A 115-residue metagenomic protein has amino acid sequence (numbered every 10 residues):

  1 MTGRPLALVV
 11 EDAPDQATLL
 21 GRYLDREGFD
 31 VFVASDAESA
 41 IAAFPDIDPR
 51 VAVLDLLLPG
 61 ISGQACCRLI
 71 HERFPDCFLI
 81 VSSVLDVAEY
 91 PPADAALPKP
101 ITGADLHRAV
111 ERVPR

Functional and structural regions predicted by a protein language model:
E11: Conserved acidic carboxylate
D15-R26: Charged docking surfaces used in two-component/phosphorelay signaling
V33-V51: Acidic, metal-coordinating helix/loop segments flanking the phosphotransfer/catalytic sites of two-component signaling
D36, S62-A65: Acidic catalytic/metal-coordinating carboxylates
D55: Active-site residues of response regulator receiver
P59: The feature encodes the CheY-like receiver
Q64-P75: Short amphipathic alpha-helix used as the core "switch/output" element in two-component signaling
V81-S82: Hydrophobic/aromatic residues positioned on beta-strands within the core alpha/beta folds
